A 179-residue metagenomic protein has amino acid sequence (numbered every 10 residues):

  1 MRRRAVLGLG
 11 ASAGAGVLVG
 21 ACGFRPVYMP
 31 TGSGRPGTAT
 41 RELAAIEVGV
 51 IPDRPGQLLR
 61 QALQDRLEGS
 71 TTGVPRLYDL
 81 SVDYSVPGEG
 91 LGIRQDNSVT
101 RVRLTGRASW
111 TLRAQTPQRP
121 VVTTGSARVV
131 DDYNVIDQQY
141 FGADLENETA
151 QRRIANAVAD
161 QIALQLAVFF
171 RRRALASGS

Functional and structural regions predicted by a protein language model:
A5-C22: N-terminal export signals
L18-R41: Bacterial Sec signal peptide processing site at the extreme N-terminus
R41-P75: Post-signal-peptide N-terminal segment of Sec-exported extracytoplasmic proteins
E47-I51, Y140-R153: Second-shell loop/turn segments in exported
L67-T71, A114-T116, D137, Q161-A174: Sec/Tat-exported extracytoplasmic proteins
S70-L77, S81-S126, V130-E148: Surface-exposed short loop/turn segments
L145-S179: C-terminal/domain-edge helix-coil "capping" segments
